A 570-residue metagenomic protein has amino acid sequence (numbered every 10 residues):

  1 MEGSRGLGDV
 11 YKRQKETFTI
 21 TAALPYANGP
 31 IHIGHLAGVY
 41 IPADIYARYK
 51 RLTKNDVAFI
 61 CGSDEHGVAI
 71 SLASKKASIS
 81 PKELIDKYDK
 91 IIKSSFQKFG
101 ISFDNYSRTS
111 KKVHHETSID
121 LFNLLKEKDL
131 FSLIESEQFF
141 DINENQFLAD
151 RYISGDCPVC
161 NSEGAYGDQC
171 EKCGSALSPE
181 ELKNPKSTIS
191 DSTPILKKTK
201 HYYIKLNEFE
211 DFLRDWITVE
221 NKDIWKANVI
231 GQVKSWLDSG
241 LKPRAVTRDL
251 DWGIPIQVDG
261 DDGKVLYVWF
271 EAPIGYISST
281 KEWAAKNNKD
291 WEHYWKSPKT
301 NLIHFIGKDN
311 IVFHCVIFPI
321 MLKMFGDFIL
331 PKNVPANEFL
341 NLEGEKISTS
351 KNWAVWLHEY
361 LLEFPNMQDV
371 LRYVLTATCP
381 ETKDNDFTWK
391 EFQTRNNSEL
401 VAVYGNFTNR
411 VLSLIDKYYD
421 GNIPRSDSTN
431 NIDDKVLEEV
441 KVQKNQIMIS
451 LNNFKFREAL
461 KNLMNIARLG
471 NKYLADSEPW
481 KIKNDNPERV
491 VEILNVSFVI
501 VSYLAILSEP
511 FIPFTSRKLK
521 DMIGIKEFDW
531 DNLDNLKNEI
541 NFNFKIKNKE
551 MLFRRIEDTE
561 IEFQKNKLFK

Functional and structural regions predicted by a protein language model:
M1-Y11: Single conserved hydrophobic/aromatic residue that forms the stacking wall/gate of nucleotide- or nucleobase-binding
D9-T17, A58, I134-F139, N143-E144 (+5 more regions): Basic, alpha-helical terminal appendages of large translation-related enzymes
K12-C61, V113-T117, C160, Q169 (+2 more regions): Structured secondary-structure scaffolds
K12-I134, N145-Q146, P158: N-terminal Rossmann-like or analogous alpha/beta NTP/dinucleotide-binding catalytic cores that position adenine
I45, E83-S94, D120, V403-R410 (+3 more regions): A non-catalytic, amphipathic alpha-helix used as a structural packing/dimerization or gating element in enzyme scaffolds
K93-F96, F122-K126, L412, D416 (+5 more regions): Structural signal for well-ordered, non-membrane alpha-helices
L148, E163-A165, L177, P194-I195: Cys/His-rich microdomains that often coordinate metals
I311, F318, L340, L375-T382 (+4 more regions): Active-site-proximal binding-pocket segments
